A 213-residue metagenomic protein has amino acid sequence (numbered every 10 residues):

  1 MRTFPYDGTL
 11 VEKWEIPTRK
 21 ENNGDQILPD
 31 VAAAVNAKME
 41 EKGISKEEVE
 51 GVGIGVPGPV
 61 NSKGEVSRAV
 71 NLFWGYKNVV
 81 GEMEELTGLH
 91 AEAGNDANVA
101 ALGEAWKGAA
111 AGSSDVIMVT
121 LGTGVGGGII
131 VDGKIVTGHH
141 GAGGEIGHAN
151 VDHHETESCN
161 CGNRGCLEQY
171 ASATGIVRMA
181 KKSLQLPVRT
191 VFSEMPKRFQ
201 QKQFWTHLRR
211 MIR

Functional and structural regions predicted by a protein language model:
M1-V11, M118-G133: Gly/Thr-rich phosphate-binding beta-strand-loop-beta motif of the actin/hexokinase/Hsp70
L10, V60, V66, I135-V136: Hydrophobic "anchor" residues
W14-I16, H139: Short hydrophobic alpha-helix segments
K20-N36, E40, E47-V52, G58-I117: Glycine-rich phosphate-binding loop and adjoining helix at the ATP-binding site of ATP-dependent phosphoryl-transfer
G147-S158: Immediate flanking context of iron-sulfur cluster ligation sites
T156-C166: Cys/His-rich short segments
R164, E168-R213: A mobile "lid/hinge" subdomain adjacent to the ATP/sugar-phosphate binding pocket shared across diverse ATP-dependent
